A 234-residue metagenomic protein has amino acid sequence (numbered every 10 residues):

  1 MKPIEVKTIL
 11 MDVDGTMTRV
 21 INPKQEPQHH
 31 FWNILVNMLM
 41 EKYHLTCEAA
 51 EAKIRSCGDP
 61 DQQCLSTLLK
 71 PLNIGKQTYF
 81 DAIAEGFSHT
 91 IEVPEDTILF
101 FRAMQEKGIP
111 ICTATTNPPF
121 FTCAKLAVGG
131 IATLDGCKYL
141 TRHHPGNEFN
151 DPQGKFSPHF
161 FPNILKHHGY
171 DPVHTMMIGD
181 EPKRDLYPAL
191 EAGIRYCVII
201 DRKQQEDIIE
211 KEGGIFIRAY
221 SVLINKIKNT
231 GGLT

Functional and structural regions predicted by a protein language model:
M1-I9, R102, P110-T234: Asp-based, Mg2+/Mn2+-dependent phosphohydrolase catalytic module
P3-E95, E106-K107, P119-C123: N-terminal helical cap/lid subdomain that shapes the substrate entry/recognition surface in HAD-like hydrolases
